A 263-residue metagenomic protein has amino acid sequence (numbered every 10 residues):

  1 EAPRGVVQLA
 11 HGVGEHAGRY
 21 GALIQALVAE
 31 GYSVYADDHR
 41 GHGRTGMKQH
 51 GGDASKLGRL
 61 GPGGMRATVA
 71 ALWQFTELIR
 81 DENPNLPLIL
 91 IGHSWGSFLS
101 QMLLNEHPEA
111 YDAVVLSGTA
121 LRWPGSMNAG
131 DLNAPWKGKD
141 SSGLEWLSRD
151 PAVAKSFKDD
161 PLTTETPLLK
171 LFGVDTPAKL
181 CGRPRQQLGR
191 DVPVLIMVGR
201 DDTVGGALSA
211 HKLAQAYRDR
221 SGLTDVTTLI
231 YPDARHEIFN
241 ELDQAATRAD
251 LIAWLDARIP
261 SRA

Functional and structural regions predicted by a protein language model:
R4-G12: Short beta-strand element of the alpha/beta-hydrolase
H11-E15, S94, R200-D201: Active-site glycine-rich loops that stabilize anionic/oxyanionic intermediates across multiple enzyme folds
A17-R19, I24-A54: Conserved alpha/beta-hydrolase
L57-D81: Alpha/beta-hydrolase active-site loop
I91-L171: Alpha/beta-hydrolase-fold enzymes
I196-V198: Short beta-strand/loop motif that positions the catalytic acidic residue of the alpha/beta-hydrolase fold
T203-K212: Conserved alpha/beta-hydrolase "acid-adjacent" motif
R220, T224-A263: Catalytic active-site module of serine/aspartate enzymes centered on a nucleophile-bearing elbow/loop
